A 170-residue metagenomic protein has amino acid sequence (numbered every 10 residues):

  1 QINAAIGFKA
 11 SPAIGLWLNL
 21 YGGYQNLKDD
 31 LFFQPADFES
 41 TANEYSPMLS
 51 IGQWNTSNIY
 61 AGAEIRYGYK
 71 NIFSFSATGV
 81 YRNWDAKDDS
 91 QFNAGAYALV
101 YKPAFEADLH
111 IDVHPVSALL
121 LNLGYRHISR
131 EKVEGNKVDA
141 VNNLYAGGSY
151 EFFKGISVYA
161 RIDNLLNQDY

Functional and structural regions predicted by a protein language model:
Q1-I2: Flexible loop and strand-edge segments within Gram-negative outer membrane beta-barrel domains
G7: Small/polar-residue-rich segments within soluble enzyme cores
S11-I128: Gram-negative outer-membrane beta-barrel transporters
R66, A98-Y170: Conserved C-terminal beta-signal and adjacent last beta-strands/turns of outer-membrane beta-barrel proteins
